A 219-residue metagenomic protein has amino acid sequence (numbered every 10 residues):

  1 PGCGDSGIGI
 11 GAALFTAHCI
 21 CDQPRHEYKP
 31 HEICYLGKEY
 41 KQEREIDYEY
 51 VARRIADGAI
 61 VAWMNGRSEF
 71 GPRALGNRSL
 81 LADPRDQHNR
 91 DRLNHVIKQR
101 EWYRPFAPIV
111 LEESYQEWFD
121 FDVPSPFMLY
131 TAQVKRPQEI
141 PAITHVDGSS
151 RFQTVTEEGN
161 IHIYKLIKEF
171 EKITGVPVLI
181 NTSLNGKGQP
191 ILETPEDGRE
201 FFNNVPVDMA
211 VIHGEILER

Functional and structural regions predicted by a protein language model:
P1-R219: Flexible beta->alpha loop and helix N-cap segments adjacent to enzyme active/binding sites
